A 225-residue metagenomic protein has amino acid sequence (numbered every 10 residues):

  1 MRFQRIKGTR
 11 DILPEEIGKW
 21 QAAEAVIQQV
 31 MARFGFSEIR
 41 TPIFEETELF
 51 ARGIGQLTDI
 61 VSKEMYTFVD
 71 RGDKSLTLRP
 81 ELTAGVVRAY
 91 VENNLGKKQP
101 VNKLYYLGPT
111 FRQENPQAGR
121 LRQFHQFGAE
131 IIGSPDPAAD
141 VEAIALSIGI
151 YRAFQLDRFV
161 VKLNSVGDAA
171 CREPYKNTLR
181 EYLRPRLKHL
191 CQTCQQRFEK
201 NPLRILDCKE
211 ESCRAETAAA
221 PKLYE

Functional and structural regions predicted by a protein language model:
M1-E225: TRNA-recognition modules of translation machinery and tRNA-sensing kinases, especially anticodon-binding
